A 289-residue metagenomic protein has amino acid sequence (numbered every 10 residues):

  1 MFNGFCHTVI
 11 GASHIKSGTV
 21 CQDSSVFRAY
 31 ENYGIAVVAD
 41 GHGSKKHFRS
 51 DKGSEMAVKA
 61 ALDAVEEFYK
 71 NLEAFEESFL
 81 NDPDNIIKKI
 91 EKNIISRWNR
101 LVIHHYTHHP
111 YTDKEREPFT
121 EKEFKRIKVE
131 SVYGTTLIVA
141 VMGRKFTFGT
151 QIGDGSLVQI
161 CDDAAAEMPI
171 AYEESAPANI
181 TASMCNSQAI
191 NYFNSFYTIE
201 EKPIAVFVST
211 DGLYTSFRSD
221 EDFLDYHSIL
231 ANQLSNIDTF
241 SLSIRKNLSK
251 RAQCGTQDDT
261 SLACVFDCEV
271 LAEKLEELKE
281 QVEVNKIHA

Functional and structural regions predicted by a protein language model:
M1-E66, G155, N186-I190, F196-Y197 (+1 more regions): N-terminal entry segment of metal-dependent catalytic domains or homologous docking segments
F5-T19, Y111-E130, G134, Q159-E201 (+3 more regions): PP2C/PPM family metal-dependent serine/threonine protein phosphatase catalytic domain, recognizing the conserved
A29-N32, M142-K145, G153, I160-A164 (+1 more regions): Short acidic-glycine loop/turn motifs at beta-strand connectors
I35-V37, T147, Q151, V206-V208: Residue-level marker for buried hydrophobic side chains located in beta-strands that build the well-ordered beta-sheet
D40-G41, L137, D154-G155, F207-L213 (+1 more regions): DG-centered beta-turn motif at the end of beta-strands
K59-R100, H227-S249: Helix-loop-helix
F75-V158, Y192-E200: Catalytic core of PPM/PP2C metal-dependent serine/threonine phosphatase domains
N179-A289: C-terminal catalytic subdomain
